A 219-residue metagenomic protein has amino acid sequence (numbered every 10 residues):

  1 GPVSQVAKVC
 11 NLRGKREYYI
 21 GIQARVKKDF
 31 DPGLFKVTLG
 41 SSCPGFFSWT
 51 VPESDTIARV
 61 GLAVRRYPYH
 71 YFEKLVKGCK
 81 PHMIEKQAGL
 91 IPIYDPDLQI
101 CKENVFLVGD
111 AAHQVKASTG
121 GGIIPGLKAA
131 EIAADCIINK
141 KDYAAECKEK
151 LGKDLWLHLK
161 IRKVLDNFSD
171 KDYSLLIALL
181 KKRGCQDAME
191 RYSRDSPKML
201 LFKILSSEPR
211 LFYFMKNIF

Functional and structural regions predicted by a protein language model:
G1-S4, A111-A112: Glycine-/small-residue-rich beta->alpha transition segments that form the dinucleotide
V3-K36, H82-P92: Central beta-strand plus flanking loop segment that forms part of the substrate or channel wall within the catalytic
L12-G14, K27, L39-G40, T50 (+2 more regions): Short secondary-structure boundary/capping segments
I20, F35, F46-S48, E103: Change "...and in nucleic-acid phosphodiester-cleaving endonucleases..." to "...and in nucleic-acid processing enzymes
T38-H70, I84: Active-site substrate-recognition segment that forms the wall of the catalytic cavity or substrate channel
R66-D142: FAD/FMN-dependent oxidoreductases across multiple families
D135-F219: C-terminal helical "tail/cap" subdomain of flavin- and related membrane-associated enzymes
